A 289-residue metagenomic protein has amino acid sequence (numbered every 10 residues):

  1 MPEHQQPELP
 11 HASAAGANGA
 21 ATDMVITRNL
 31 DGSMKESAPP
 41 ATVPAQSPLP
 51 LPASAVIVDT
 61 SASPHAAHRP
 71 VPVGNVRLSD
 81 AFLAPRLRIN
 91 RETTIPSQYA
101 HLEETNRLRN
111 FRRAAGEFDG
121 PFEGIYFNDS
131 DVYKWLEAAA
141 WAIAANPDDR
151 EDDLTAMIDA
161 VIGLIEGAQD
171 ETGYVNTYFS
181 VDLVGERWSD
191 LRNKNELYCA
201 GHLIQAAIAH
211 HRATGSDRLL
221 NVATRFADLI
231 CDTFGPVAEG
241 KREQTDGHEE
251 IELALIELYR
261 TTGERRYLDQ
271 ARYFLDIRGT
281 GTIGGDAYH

Functional and structural regions predicted by a protein language model:
P2-H289: Glycan-recognition and catalytic cores of secretory/periplasmic carbohydrate-active enzymes
